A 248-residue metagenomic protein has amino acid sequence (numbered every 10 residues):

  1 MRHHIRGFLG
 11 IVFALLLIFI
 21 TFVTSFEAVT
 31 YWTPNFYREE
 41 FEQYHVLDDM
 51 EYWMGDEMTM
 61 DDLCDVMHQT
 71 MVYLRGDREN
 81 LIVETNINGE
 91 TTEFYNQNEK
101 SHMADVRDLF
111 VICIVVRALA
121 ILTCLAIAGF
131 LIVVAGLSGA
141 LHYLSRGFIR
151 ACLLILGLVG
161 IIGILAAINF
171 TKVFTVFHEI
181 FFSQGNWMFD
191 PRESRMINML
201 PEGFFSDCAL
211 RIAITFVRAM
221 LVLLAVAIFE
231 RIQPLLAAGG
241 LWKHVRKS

Functional and structural regions predicted by a protein language model:
M1-N35: Hydrophobic secretory-pathway targeting helix
R2-V12, I121-F170, V222-S248: Juxtamembrane interface at the cytosolic side of transmembrane helices
V23-T30, I161-V173: C-terminal TM-helix exit segments that contain a strictly Trp-centered aromatic cap at the helix terminus
E27-D49, H178: Alpha-helical transmembrane signal-anchor/signal-peptide segments
D48-V72: Short extracytoplasmic
Y73-L119, E202-I214: Individual transmembrane alpha-helix segments
A167-R192: Juxtamembrane non-transmembrane "cap" segments at the membrane-aqueous interface of multi-pass membrane proteins
G185-G240: Terminal transmembrane helical module of multi-pass membrane proteins
